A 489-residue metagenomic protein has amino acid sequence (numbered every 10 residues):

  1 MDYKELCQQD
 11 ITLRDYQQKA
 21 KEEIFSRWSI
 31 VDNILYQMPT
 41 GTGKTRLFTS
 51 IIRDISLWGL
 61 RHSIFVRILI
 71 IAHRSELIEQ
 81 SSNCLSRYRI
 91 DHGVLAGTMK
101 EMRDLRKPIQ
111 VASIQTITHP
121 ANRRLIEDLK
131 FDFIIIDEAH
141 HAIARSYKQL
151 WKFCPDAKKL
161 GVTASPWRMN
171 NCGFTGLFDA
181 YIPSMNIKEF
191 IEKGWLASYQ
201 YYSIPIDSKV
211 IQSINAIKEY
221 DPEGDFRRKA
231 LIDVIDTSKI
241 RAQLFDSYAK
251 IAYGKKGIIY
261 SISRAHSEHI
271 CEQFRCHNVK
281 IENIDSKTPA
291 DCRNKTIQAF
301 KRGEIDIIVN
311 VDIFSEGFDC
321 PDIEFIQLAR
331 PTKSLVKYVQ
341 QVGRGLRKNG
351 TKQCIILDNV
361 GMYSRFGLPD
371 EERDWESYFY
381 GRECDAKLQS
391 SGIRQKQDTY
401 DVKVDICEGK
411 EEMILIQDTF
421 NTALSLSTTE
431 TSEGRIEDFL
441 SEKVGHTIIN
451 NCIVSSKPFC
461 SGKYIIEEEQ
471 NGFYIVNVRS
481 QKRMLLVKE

Functional and structural regions predicted by a protein language model:
M1-Q37: Conserved pre-motif I regulatory segment
I30-I51: Walker A/P-loop
L47, I64-L85: Conserved Walker A/P-loop ATP-binding site and its immediately adjacent core in helicase/helicase-like ATPase domains
G97-R103, E268-H269, V279-V311: Conserved helicase ATPase core of P-loop NTP-dependent helicases/translocases
H141-Y201: Post-DEXD/H (motif II) to motif III coupling segment of the RecA-like Helicase ATP-binding lobe
Y181-I258: Conserved interdomain linker/interface between the two RecA-like ATPase lobes of SF2 helicase motors
I307-N310, E316-P331, K337, R344 (+1 more regions): A short beta-strand element within the Helicase C-terminal
R344-R373: Conserved segment of the helicase C-terminal RecA-like domain
